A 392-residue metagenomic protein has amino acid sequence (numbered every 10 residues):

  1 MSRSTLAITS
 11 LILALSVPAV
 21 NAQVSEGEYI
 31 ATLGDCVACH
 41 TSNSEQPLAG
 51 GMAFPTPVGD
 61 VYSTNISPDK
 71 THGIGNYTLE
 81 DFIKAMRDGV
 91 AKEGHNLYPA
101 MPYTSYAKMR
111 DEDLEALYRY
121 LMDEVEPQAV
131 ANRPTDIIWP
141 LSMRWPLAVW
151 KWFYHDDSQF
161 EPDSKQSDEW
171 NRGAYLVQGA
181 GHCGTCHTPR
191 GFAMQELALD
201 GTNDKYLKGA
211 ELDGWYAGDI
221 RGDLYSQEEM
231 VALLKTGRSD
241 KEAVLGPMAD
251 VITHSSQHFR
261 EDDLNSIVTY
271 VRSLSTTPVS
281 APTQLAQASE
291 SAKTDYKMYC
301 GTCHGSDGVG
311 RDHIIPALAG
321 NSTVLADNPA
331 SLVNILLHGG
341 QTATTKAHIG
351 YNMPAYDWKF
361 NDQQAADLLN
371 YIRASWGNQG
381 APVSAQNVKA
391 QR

Functional and structural regions predicted by a protein language model:
M1-Q23, E45, V61-T64, A85 (+7 more regions): Post-cleavage N-terminal segment of exported redox proteins
Q23-T41, P47-P55, L147, K151-W152 (+4 more regions): Sequence/structural segment immediately N-terminal to covalent heme-attachment motifs in c-type and related
T32-T41, T64, D81-R87, P99 (+10 more regions): C-type cytochrome heme c attachment motif
V37, G73, V125-E126, H182: Primarily extracytoplasmic ectodomains and periplasmic/lumenal surface modules that are beta-strand-rich
D60-N76, D81, R87-E112, R133-T135 (+5 more regions): Axial heme c-ligation environment in periplasmic c-type cytochrome domains
C186-T236, T253, S322-K359, L368: Structured core of small recognition/catalytic domains
L212-G214, A281-S289, K297, G310-D312 (+1 more regions): Flexible internal linker/loop segments at domain or repeat junctions
R272, T276, G301, G305-G308 (+5 more regions): Hydrophobic alpha-helix feature that most strongly marks membrane-spanning transmembrane helices and their immediate
